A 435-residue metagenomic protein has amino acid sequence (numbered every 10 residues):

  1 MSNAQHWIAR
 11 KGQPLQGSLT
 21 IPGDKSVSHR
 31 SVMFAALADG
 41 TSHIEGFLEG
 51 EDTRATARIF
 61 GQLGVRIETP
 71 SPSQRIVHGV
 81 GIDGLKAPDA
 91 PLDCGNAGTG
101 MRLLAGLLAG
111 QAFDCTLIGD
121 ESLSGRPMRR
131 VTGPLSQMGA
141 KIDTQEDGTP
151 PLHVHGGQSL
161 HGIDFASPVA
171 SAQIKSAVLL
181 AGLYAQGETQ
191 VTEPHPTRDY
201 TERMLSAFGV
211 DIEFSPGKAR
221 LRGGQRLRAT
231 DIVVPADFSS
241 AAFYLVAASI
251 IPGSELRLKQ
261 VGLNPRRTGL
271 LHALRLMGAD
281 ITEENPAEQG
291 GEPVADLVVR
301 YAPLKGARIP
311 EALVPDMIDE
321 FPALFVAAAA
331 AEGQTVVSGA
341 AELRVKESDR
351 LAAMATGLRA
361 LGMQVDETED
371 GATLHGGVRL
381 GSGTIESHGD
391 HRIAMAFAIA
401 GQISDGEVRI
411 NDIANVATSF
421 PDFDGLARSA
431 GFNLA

Functional and structural regions predicted by a protein language model:
M1-A435: Structural preference for solvent-exposed beta-strand-turn elements and adjacent flexible terminal/loop segments within
